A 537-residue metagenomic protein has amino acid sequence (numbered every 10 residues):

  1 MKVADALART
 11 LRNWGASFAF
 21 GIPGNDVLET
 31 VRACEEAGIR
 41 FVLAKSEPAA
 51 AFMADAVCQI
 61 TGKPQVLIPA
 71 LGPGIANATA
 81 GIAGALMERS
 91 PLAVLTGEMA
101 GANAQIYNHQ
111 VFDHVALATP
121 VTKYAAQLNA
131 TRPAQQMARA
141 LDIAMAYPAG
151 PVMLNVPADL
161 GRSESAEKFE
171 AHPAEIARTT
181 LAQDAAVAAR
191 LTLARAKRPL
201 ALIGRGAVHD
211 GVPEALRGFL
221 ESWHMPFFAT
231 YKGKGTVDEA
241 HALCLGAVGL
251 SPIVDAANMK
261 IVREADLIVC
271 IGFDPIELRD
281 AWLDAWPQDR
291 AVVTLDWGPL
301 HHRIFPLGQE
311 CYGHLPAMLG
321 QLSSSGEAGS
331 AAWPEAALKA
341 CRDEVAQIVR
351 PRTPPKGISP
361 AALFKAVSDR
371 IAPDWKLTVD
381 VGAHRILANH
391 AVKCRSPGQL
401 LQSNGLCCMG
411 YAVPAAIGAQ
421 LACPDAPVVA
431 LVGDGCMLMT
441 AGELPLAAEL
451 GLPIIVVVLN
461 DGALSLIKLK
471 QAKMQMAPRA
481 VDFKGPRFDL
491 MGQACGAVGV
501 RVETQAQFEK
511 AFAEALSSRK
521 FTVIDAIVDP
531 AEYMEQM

Functional and structural regions predicted by a protein language model:
K2-A83, M87-E88: N-terminal cofactor/phosphate-binding cores enriched in small/glycine residues, especially glycine-rich loops such as
K2-V3, E167-F169, Q288-A383, E503-M537: Phosphate/pyrophosphate-binding active-site segments
A4-A8, R12, N25-A37, A242 (+1 more regions): Active-site diphosphate/adenylate-binding microenvironment
A16-F18, Q59-T96, T119-F169, A189-T192 (+3 more regions): Structural signature of the thiamine diphosphate
I22-G24, V42-F52, L67-G74, V248 (+5 more regions): Active-site nucleophile and cofactor-binding loops and adjacent substrate-binding regions of central metabolic enzymes
Q59, A207-V293, R395-A426, L438-G442 (+3 more regions): Glycine-rich, anion-gripping cofactor-binding loops and their flanking helix/strand elements in enzyme active sites
T96-Q136, G233-A337: Glycine-rich, acidic loop regions that bind phosphate or pyrophosphate groups
N103-Q110, L250, E264, H302-R303 (+3 more regions): Thiamine diphosphate
